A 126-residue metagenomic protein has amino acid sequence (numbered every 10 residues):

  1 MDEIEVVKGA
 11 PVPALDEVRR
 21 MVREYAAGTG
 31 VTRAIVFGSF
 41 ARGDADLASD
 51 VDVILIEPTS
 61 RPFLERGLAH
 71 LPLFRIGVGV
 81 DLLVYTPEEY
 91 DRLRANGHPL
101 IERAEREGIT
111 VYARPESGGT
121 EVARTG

Functional and structural regions predicted by a protein language model:
M1-R33, R42-L47, E57-G126: Catalytic core of pol beta-like nucleotidyltransferases
S39: Conserved H-loop
D52-L55: Short beta-strand->loop micro-motif that forms the acidic, two-metal-ion catalytic signature in nucleotide-processing
